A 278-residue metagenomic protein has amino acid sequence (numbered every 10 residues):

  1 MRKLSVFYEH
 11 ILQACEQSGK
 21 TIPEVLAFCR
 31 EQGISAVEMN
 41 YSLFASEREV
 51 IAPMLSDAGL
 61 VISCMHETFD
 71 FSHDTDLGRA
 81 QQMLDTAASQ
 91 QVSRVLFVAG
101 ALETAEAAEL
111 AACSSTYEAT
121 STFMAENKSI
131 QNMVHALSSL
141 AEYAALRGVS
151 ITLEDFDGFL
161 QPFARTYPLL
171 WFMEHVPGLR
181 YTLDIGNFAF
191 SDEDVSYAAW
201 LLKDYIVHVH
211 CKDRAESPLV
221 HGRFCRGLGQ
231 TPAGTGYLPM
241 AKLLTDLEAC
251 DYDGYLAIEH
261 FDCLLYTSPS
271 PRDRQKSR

Functional and structural regions predicted by a protein language model:
M1-R94, K128, R180, R278: N-terminal pre-domain/capping segments
Q13-Q17, E38-V50, F69-L77, E103 (+4 more regions): Acidic-and-aromatic substrate-binding clefts and catalytic sites of carbohydrate-active enzymes
C29, L55, A87, I151 (+3 more regions): Conserved, mostly hydrophobic/aromatic
I34, V92, I206, Y252-D253: A structural motif
V37, S139-Y237: Acidic/histidine-rich catalytic cores of soluble enzymes
D57, V61, S72-Y181: Active-site acidic/histidine proton-transfer and metal-coordination neighborhood in alpha/beta enzyme cores
Y266-Q275: Conserved small/polar residues in nucleotide/adenosyl-binding loops
